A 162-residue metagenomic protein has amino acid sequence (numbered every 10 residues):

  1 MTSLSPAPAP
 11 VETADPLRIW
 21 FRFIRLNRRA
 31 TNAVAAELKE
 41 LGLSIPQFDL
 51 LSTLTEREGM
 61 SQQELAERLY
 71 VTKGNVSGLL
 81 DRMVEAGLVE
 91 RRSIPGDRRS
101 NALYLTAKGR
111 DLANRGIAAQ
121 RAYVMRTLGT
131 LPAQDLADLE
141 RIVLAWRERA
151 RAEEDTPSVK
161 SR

Functional and structural regions predicted by a protein language model:
M1-L41, P157, S161-R162: N-terminal leader segment of winged-helix/HTH proteins
S5-P6, T31, D81-L144, E148: Charged, amphipathic alpha-helical coiled-coil/dimerization segments
E12, K39, T55, N114-I117 (+1 more regions): Alpha-solenoid HEAT/Armadillo repeat architecture
F21-I24, R28-T72, A86: N-terminal helix-turn-helix DNA-binding core of bacterial DNA-binding proteins
L41-P46, N75, T106, P132: Short helix-coil-helix linker/hinge
Q62, L144, E154, S158-R162: Alpha-helical transmembrane segments and membrane-interface helix-loop junctions in multi-pass membrane proteins
Q62-Q63, G74, D81, N101: Residues within helix-turn-helix
